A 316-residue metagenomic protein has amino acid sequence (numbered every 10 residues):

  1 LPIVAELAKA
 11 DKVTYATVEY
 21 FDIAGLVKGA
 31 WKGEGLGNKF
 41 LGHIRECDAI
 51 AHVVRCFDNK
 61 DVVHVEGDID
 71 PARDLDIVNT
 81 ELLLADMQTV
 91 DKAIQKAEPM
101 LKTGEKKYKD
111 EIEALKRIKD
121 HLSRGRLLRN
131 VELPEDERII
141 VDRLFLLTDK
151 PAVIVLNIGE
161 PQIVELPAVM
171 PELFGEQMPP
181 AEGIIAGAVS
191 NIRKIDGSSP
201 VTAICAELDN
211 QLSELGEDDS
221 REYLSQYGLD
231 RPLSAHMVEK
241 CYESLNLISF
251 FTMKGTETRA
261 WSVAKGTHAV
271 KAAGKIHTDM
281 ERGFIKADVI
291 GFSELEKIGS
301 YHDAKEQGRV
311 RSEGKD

Functional and structural regions predicted by a protein language model:
L1, D11-Y20, E34-D48, A72-L75 (+8 more regions): Amphipathic alpha-helical transducer elements in NTP-driven molecular machines
L1, G25-V27, R55-D61, D68-D70 (+4 more regions): Conserved nucleotide-binding/hydrolysis micro-motifs of P-loop NTPases
P2, T17-E34, L82-L83, M87-Q88 (+2 more regions): Conserved ASCE/P-loop NTPase catalytic core
P2-H52, F57-D76, L133-L144, R311-S312: Switch II of P-loop NTPase G domains
V4, A51, V90, N157 (+1 more regions): Residue-level signal for inorganic ion chemistry
G42, E46, T80, K194 (+1 more regions): Short, intrinsically disordered, mixed-charge
A49-H52, F57-A85, T89-K92, I163 (+2 more regions): Switch/coupling subdomain of P-loop NTPase systems
K96-D316: C-terminal-of-GTPase-core extension/linker across diverse P-loop GTPases
